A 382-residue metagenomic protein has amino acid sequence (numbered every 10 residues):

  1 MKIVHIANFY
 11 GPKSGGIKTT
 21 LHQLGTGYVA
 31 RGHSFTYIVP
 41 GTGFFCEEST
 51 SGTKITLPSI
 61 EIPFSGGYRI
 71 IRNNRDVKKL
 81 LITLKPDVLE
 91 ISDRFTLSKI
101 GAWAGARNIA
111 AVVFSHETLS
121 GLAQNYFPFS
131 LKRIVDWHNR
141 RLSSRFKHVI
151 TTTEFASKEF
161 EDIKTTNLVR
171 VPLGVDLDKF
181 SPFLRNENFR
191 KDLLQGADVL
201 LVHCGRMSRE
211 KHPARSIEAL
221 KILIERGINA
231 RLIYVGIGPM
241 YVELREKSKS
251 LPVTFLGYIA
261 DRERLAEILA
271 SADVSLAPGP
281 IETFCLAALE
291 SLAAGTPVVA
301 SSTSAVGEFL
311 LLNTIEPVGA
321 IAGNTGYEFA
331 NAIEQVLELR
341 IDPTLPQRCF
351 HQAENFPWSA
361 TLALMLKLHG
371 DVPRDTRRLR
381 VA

Functional and structural regions predicted by a protein language model:
V39, I55-T56, D136-R185: Donor nucleotide-sugar binding/catalytic pocket of nucleotide-sugar-dependent glycosyltransferases
R72, A110, G121-R141: Nucleotide-sugar donor phosphate/pyrophosphate-binding loop at the beta->alpha transition of glycosyltransferases
L194-K221: Conserved donor-binding/catalytic core segment of Leloir-type glycosyltransferases
V242-A260: Nucleotide-activated donor-binding/catalytic signature segment of Leloir-type glycosyltransferases, i.e., the conserved
Y258, E267-A272, M365: Short alpha-helical donor nucleotide-sugar binding micro-motif in glycosyltransferases
P280: Aromatic "clamp/platform" in nucleotide-sugar-dependent glycosyltransferases that forms part of the donor/acceptor
P297-A300, G307: Short hydrophobic beta-strand element within catalytic cores of glycosyltransferases and related nucleotide-activated
G307-Q335: Change "using UDP/GDP/dTDP sugars" to "using nucleotide sugars
